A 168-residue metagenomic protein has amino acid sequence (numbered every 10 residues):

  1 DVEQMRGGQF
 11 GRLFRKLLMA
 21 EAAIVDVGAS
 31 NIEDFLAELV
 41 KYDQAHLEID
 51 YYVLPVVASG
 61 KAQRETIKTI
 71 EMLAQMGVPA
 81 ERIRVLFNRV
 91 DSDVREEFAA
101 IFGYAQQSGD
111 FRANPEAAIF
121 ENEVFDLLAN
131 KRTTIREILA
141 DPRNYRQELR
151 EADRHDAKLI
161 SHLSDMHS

Functional and structural regions predicted by a protein language model:
D1-E3, F102-A105: P-loop NTPase switch/communication element
D1-G8, L17, E21-A22: Walker A/P-loop NTP-binding active-site region of P-loop NTPases, recognizing the glycine-rich GxxxxGKT/S
Q4-R12, D34-L39: Glycine-rich, highly charged phosphate/nucleotide-binding loops
E21-L39: Switch II (G3) loop of P-loop NTPases
I24-D26, Y52-V57, V85-R89: Conserved beta-strand segments of the P-loop GTPase G domain that flank and frequently precede/overlap
L36-S59: Inter-motif core of Ras-like GTPase G domains
D43-H46, S59-N88, S92: Conserved C-terminal guanine-recognition region of P-loop GTPase G domains, centered on the G4
E96, Y104-D165: Beta-strand-loop-alpha "switch" segments that mediate conformational coupling across diverse proteins
